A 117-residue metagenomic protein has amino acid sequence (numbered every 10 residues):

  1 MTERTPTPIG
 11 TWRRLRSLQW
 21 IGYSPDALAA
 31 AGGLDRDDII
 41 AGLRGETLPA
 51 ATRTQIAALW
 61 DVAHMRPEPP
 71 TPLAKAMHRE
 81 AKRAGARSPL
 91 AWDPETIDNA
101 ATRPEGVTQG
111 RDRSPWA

Functional and structural regions predicted by a protein language model:
M1, W116-A117: Generic low-polarity alpha-helical segments
M1-I21, P67-E68: A short, Lys/Arg-rich alpha-helix, primarily the initiator
S17, L28-A29, T54-A57: Functional cation/ligand-contacting sites centered on basic and imidazole/sulfhydryl donors
S24-G32: Short alpha-helical "recognition helix" segments of helix-turn-helix
G33-L48: Recognition helix of helix-turn-helix/homeodomain-like DNA-binding domains that insert into the DNA major groove
G45-A58: Short, basic-rich loop-to-helix N-cap that marks the start of a DNA-contacting helix
M65-W116: Short, charged recognition helix plus adjacent turn of helix-turn-helix-like nucleic-acid-binding domains
